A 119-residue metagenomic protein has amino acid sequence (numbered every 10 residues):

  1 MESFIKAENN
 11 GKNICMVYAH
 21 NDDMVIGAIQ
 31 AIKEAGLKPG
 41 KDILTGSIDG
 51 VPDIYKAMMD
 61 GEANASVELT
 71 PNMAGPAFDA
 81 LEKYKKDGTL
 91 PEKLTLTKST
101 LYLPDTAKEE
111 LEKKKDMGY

Functional and structural regions predicted by a protein language model:
M1-K56: Hydrophobic alpha-helical
G11, V25-G27, E62, A80 (+2 more regions): Residue-level detector of solvent-exposed, low-hydrophobicity positions
A31, A35, G61, Y84-G88: Change "in soluble alpha/beta enzymes" to "in soluble alpha/beta proteins
P39, A65, P91-E92: Residue-level detector of short coil/turn "hinge" positions at structural boundaries
A57-M59, K113-K114: Short aromatic-enriched loop/helix-cap "lid" or pocket-rim segments at secondary-structure transitions that line
D60-P71: Short beta-strand elements at the ligand-binding edges of bilobed clamshell
L69, M73-Y119: Hinge/cleft segment of the Venus flytrap/periplasmic-binding protein
